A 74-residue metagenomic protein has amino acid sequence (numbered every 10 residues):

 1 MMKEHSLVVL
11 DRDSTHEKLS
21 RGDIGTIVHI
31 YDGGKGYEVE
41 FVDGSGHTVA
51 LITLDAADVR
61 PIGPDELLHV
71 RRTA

Functional and structural regions predicted by a protein language model:
M2-D65, V70: Basic/aromatic-rich interaction segments and small domains that mediate binding to polyanionic partners
